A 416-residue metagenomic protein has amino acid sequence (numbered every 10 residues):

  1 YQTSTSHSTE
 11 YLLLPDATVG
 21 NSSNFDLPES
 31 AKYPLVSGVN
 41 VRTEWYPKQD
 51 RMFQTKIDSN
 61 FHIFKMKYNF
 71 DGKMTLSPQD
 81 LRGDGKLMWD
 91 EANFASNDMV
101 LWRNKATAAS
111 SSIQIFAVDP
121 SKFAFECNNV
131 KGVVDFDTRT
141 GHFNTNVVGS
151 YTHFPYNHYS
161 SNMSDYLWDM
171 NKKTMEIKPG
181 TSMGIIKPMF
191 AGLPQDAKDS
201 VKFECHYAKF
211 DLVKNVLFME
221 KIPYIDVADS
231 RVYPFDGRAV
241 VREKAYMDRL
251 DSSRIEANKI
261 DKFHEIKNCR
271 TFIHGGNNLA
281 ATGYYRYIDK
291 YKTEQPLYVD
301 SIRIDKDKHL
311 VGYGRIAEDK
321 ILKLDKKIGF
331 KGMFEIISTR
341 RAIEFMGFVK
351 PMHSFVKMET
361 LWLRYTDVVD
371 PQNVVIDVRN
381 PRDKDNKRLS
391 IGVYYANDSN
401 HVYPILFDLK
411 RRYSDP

Functional and structural regions predicted by a protein language model:
Y1-P416: Structural signature for solvent-exposed beta-strand/loop edge elements and short helix-capping sites, enriched
